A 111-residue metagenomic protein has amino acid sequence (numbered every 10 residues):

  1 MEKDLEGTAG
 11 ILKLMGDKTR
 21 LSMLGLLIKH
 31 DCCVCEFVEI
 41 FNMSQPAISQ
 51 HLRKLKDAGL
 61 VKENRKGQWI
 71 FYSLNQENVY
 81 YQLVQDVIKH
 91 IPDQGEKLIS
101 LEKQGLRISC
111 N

Functional and structural regions predicted by a protein language model:
M1-D4: Short, intrinsically disordered or compositionally biased N-terminal tails of bacterial proteins
E6-P46, W69-V79: N-terminal helix-turn-helix DNA-binding core of bacterial DNA-binding proteins
G7, E77-N111: Amphipathic alpha-helical dimerization/coiled-coil segments that flank or bridge DNA-binding/regulatory modules
V38-E39, Q50, K56-D57: Alpha-helical residues within the helix-turn-helix
N42-P46, A58, I70, P92 (+1 more regions): Juxtamembrane/interface motifs at transmembrane-helix termini
H51, G67: Conserved phosphate-binding and hydrolysis motifs of nucleotide-dependent enzymes
K56-K66, S73-L74: Beta-hairpin "wing" of winged helix-turn-helix
